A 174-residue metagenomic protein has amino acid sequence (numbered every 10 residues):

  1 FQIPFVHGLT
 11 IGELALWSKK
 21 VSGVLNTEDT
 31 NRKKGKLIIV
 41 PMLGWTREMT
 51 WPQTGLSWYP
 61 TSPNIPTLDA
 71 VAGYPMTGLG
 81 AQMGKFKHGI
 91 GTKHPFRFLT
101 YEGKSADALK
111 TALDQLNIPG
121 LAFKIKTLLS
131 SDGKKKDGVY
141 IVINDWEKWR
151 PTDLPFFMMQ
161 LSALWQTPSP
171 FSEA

Functional and structural regions predicted by a protein language model:
Q2-Y74: Conserved anion/nucleotide-ligand pocket segment
L14-D29, Q82-F86, K110-D114, K126-L129: Intrinsically disordered, low-complexity boundary segments flanking structured domains
R32-G35, G89-H94, K134-K136: Short gly/pro-enriched beta-turn/loop segments at secondary-structure junctions
W45-R47, Q53-A122: Glycine-rich, aromatic-lined ligand/substrate-binding cores of catalytic and carbohydrate-binding domains
L99-A174: Conserved functional hotspot residues or short segments at active or partner-binding sites across diverse domains
